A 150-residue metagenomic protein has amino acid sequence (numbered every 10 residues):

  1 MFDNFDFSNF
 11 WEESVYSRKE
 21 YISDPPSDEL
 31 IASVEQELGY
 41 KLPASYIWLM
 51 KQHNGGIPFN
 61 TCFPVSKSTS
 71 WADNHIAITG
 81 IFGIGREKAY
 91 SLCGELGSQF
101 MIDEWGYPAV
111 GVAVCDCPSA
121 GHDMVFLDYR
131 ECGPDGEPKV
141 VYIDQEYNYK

Functional and structural regions predicted by a protein language model:
M1-S119: A surface-exposed partner-binding patch
W71, P134-D135: Short, charged/polar, Gly/Pro-enriched secondary-structure boundary elements
D116, H122-V125, D135-E137, K150: Short helix/loop capping segments that flank catalytic or ligand/cofactor-binding pockets
P118, E131, E146: A broadly conserved detector of short glycine/acidic/proline-rich loop/turn motifs that flank catalytic sites and bind
V125-G133, V141-I143: Low-complexity, glycine/alanine/valine/leucine- and proline-rich hydrophobic stretches
V140-K150: Short, intrinsically disordered, charge-balanced linker/junction segments flanking boundaries in proteins
